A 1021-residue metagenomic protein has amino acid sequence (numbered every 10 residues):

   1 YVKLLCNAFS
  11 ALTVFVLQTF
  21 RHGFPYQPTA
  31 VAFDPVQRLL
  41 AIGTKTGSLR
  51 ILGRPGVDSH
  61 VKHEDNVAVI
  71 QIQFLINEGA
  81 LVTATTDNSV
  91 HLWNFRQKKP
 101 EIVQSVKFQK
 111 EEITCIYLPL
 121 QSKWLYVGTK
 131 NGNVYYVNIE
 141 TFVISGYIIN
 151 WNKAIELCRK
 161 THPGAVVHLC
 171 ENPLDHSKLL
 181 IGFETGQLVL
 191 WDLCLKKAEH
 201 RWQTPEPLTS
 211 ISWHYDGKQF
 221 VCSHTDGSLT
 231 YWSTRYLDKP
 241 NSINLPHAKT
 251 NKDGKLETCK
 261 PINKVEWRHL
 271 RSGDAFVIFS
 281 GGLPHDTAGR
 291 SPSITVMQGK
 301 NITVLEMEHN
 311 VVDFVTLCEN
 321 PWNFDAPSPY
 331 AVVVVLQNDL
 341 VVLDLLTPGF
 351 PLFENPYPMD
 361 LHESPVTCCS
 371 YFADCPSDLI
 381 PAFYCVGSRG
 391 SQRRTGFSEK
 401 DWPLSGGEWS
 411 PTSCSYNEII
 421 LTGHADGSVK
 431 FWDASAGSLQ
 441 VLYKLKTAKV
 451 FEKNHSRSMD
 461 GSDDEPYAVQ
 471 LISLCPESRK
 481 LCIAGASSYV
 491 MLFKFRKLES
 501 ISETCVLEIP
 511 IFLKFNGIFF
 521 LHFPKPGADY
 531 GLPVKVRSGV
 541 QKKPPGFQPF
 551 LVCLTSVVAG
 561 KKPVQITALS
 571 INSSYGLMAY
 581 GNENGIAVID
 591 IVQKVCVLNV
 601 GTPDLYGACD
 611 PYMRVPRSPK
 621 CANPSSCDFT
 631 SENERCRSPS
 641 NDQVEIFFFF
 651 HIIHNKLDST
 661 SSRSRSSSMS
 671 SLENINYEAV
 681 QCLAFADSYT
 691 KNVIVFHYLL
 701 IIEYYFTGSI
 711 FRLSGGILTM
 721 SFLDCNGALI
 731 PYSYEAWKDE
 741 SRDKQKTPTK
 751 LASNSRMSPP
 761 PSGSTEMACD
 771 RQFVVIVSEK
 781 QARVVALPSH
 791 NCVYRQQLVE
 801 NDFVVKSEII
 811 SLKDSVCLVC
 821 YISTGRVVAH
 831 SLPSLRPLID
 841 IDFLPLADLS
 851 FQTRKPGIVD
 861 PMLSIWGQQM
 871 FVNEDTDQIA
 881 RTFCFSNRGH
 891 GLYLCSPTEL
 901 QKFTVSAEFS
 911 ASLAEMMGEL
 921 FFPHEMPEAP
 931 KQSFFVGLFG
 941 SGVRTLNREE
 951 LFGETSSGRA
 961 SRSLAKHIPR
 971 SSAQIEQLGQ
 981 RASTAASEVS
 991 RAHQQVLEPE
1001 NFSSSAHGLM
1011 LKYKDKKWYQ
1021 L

Functional and structural regions predicted by a protein language model:
Y1-R50, S59-K62, T85: N-terminal alpha-helical scaffolding segments that mark the starts of alpha-solenoid/helical-repeat architectures
C6-L17, I51-V61, S89-S105, N131-P163 (+13 more regions): Per-blade loop-tip surfaces of WD-repeat and WD-like beta-propellers in eukaryotic adaptors/scaffolds
G23-A32, V67-F74, K110-L118, I155-N172 (+18 more regions): Canonical WD40 repeat/beta-propeller blade segments in eukaryotic WD-repeat proteins
Q37-A41, S59, E78-V82, I102 (+21 more regions): Structural hallmark of WD40 beta-propellers
T46-L49, D87-V90, N131-V134, T185-L188 (+10 more regions): Short coil/turn segments within WD40 beta-propeller repeats
I148-K160, I243-T258, N310, Y357-F397 (+9 more regions): Surface-exposed loop and turn segments in beta-propeller and other repeat-based domains that flank or scaffold
G299-I302, E306, T316-N320, P327 (+8 more regions): Extended amphipathic alpha-helical scaffold segments
E319-W322, V342, E363-P376, A382 (+7 more regions): Intrinsically disordered, low-complexity regions in large eukaryotic scaffold subunits of multi-protein complexes
